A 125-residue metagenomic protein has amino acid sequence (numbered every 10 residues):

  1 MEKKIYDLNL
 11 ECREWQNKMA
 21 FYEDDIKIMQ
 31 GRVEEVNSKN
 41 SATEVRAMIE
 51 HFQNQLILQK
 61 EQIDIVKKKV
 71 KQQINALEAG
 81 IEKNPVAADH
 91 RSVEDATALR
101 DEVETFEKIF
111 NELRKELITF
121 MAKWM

Functional and structural regions predicted by a protein language model:
M1-M125: Charge-rich amphipathic alpha-helical interaction elements
